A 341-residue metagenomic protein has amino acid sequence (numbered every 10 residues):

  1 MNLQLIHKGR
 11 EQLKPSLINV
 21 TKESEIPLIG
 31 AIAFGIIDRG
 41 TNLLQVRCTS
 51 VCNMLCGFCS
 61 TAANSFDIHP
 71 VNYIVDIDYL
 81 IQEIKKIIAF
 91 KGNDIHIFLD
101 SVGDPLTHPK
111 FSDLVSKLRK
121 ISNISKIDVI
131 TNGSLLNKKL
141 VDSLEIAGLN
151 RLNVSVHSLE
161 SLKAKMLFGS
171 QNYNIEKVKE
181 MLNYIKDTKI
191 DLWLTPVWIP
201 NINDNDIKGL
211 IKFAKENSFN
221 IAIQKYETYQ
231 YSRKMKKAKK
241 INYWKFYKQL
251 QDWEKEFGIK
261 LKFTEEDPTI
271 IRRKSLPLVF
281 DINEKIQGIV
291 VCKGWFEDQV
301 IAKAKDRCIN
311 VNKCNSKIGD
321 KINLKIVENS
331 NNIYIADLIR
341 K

Functional and structural regions predicted by a protein language model:
M1-C48, A63-I68, K86, F90-N93: N-terminal [4Fe-4S]-dependent radical SAM core
R47-A63, I301: Local cysteine-cluster metal-coordination motifs and their immediate loop/turn environment, predominantly Fe-S cluster
S60-L80, I87-H108, R119-N137, L144-E180 (+2 more regions): Core AdoMet radical
P109-S112, N137-L144, D206-L210: Distinct, well-ordered alpha-helical segments
S112-L118, N203-I221, P277-I289: Short, electropositive alpha-helical surface patch
E176-R233, F246-E265: Conserved C-terminal portion of the radical SAM core fold that forms the substrate/S-adenosylmethionine-binding
D267-K341: Terminal RNA-binding accessory module
